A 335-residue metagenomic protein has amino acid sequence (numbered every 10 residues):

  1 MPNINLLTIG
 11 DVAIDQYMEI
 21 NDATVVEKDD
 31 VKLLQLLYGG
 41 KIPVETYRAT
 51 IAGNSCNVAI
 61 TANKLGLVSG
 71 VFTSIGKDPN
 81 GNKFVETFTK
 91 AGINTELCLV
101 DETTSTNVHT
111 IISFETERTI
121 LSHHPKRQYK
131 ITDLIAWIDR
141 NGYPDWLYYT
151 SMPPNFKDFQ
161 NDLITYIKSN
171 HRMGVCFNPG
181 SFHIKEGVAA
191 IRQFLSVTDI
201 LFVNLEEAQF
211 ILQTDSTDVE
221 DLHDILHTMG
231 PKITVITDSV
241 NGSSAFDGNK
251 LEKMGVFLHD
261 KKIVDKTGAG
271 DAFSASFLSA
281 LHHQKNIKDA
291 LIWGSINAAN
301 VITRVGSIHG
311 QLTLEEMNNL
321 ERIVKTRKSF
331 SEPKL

Functional and structural regions predicted by a protein language model:
M1-F72, N82, K90, K328-L335: Glycine-rich phosphate/adenosyl-contacting loop at the front of the ribokinase-like
M1-L7, V219-L335: Conserved phosphate-binding/catalytic region of the ribokinase-like
L7, G70, V175-C176, V235: Structural detector of well-ordered beta-strand residues that form the stable sheet scaffold of enzyme domains
D11-V12, M152, A272: Active-site metal-binding loops of divalent metal-dependent hydrolases
A62, N204, G270: Short, conserved phosphate/pyrophosphate- and ester-handling motifs at nucleotide-, phospho-/glycolipid
T89-T104: A glycine-rich helix N-cap at a beta->alpha junction
E96-V100, I111-D158: Conserved phosphate-binding/catalytic loop of the ribokinase/pfkB sugar-kinase fold
I164-T165, S169-G174, F182-K253: Conserved phosphate/ATP/ADP-binding segment of small-molecule kinases
